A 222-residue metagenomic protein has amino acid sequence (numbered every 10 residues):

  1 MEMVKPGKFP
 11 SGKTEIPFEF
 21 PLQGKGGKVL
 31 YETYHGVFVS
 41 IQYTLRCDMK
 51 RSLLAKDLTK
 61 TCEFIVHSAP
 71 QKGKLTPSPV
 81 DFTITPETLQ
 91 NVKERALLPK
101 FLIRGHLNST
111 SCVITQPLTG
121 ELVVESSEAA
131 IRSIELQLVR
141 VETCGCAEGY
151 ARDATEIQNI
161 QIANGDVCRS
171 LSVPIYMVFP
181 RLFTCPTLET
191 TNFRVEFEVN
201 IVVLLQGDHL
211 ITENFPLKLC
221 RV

Functional and structural regions predicted by a protein language model:
M1-V222: C-terminal beta-sandwich interaction modules and adjacent acidic, Ser/Thr/Pro/Gly-rich low-complexity tails used
